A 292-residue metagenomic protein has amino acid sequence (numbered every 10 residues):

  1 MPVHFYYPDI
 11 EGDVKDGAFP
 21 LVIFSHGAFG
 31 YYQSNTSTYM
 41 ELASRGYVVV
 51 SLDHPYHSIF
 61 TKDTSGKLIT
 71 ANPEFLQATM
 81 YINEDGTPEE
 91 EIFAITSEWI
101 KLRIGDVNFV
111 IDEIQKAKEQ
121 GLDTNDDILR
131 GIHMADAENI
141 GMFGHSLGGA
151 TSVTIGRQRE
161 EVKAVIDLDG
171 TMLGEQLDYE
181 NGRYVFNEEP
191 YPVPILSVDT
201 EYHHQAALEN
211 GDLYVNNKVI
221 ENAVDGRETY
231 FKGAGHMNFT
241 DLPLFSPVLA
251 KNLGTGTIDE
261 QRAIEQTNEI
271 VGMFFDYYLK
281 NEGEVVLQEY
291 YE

Functional and structural regions predicted by a protein language model:
M1-I23, E260, V271: Domain-level recognition of soluble alpha/beta enzyme cores, biased toward histidine phosphatases/phosphomutases
E11-F19, F24-K62, K67-I69, G174-E175 (+1 more regions): Short substrate-entry loop that stabilizes the transition state in hydrolases
F24-A28, S146, G170, T200: Glycine-rich His-Gly loop
K62-A137: Alpha/beta-hydrolase active-site loop
F93-I100, Q176, N181-G182, N252-E265: Active-site rim elements
V110-G182: Primarily recognizes the serine-hydrolase "nucleophile elbow" in alpha/beta-hydrolase and SGNH/GDSL folds
K163-H236: The feature captures the conserved acid-bearing segment of alpha/beta-hydrolase catalytic domains
G233-M237, L242-E292: Alpha/beta-hydrolase-fold serine-hydrolase catalytic core, especially in secreted/extracellular enzymes
